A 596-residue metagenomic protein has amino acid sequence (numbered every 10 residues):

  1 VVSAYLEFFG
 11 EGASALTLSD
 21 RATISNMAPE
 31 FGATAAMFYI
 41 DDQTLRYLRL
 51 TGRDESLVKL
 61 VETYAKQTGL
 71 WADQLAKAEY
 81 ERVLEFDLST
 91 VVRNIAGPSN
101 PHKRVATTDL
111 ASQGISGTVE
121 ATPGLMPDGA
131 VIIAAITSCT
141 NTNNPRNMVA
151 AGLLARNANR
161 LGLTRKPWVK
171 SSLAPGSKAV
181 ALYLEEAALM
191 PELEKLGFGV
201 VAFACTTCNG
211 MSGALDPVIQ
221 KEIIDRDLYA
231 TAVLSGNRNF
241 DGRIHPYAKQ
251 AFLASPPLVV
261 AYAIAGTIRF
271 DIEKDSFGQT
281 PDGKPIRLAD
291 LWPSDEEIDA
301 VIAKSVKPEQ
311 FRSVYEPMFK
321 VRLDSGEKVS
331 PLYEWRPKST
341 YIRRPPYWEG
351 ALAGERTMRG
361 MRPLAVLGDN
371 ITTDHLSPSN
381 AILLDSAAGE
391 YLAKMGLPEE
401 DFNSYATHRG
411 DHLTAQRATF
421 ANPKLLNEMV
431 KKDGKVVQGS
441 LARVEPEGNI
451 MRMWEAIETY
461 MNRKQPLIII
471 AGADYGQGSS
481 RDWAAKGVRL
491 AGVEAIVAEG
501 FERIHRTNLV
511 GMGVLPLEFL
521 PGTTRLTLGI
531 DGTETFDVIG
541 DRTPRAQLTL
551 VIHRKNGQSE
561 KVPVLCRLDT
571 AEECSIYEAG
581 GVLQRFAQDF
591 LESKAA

Functional and structural regions predicted by a protein language model:
V1-E62, W71, V149, A155-K170 (+3 more regions): Mobile "lid/hinge" segments at catalytic clefts and subdomain interfaces of large enzymes
S3-E7, T34-M37, V83-E85, A130-I132 (+18 more regions): Structural motif
F9-E11, S19, F31-T34, F38-D41 (+23 more regions): Generic beta-strand/beta-sheet core signal
L18-I40, S99, I132-A150, F203-C208 (+7 more regions): Conserved phosphate/anionic-ligand binding catalytic regions in large, soluble enzymes, centered on
L84-A188, E192, L323-V497: Non-catalytic terminal/interface segments that mediate subunit docking, oligomerization, and allosteric communication
E192, G199, L215-D225, L234-S235 (+4 more regions): Hydrophobic alpha-helical bundle architecture
Y247-S255, V259, G266-I268, I272-N370 (+3 more regions): Extended hydrophobic packing segments that form well-structured cores
T280-S294, H505-I576: Acidic, glycine-rich flexible loop/linker segments
